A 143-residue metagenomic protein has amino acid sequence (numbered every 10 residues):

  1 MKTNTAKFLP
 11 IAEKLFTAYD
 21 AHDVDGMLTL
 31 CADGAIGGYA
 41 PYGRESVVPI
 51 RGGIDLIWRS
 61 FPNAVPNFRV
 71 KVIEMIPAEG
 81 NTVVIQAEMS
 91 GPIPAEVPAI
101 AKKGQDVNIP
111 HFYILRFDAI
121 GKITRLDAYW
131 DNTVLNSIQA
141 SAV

Functional and structural regions predicted by a protein language model:
M1-D33, A142-V143: Short, low-complexity N-terminal intrinsically disordered segments enriched in polar/charged residues
T5-A6, D25-E79, P92: A solvent-exposed, acidic/Ser-Thr-rich amphipathic alpha-helical stretch
L15, M27-L28, A35, I50 (+5 more regions): Hydrophobic pocket/interface hotspot
E74, N81, E88-G91, Y113 (+1 more regions): Short, flexible active-site-adjacent loop segments at beta-strand->alpha-helix junctions, enriched in small/polar
A78-G80, I120-K122: Short strand-connecting beta-turns/loops that link adjacent beta-strands
A87-A119: Exposed beta-sheet edge and beta->alpha loop/turn motif
K122-V143: Low-complexity, intrinsically disordered terminal/linker segments enriched in charged and Gly/Pro repeats
